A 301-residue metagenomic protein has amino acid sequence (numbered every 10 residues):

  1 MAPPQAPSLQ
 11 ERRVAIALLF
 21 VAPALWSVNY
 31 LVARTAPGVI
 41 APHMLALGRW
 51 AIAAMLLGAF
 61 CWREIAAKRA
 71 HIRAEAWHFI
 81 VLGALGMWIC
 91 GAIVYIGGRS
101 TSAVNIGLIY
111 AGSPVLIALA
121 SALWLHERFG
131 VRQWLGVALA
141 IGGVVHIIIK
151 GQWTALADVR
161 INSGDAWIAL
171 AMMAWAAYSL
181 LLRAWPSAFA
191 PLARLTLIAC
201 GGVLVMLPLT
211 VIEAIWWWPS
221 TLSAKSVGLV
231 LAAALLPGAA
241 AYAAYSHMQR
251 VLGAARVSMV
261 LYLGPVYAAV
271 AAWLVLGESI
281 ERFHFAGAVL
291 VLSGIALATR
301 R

Functional and structural regions predicted by a protein language model:
M1-V21, A66-A67, G112-M173, F283 (+1 more regions): Juxtamembrane helix-loop boundary signature in multi-pass membrane transporters
A2-G48, I96, A157-A184, V205: Glycine-/small-residue-enriched transmembrane alpha-helix faces in small-molecule transporters and effluxers
P23, A46-G48, G91, I106-G112 (+2 more regions): Helix-helix packing/entry segments at the starts of transmembrane helices
L25, N29-Y30, G58-Y110, H146 (+1 more regions): Specific transmembrane alpha-helical segments of multi-pass solute transporters/efflux pumps, especially DMT/EamA
N29, A51-L56, I109-L123, A138 (+4 more regions): Alpha-helical transmembrane segments of compact multi-pass small-molecule transporters, enriched in specific families
L31, L57, I117-L119, L123 (+3 more regions): Transmembrane alpha-helical segments that form core, pore/gating elements of small-molecule transporters/exporters
V32-T35, V39, A53-I72, I141-D158 (+4 more regions): Membrane-interface helix-cap regions at the ends of transmembrane helices in multi-pass membrane proteins
A36, L45, R49, G97 (+7 more regions): Hydrophobic/aromatic residues within transmembrane alpha-helices of multi-pass small-molecule transporters
